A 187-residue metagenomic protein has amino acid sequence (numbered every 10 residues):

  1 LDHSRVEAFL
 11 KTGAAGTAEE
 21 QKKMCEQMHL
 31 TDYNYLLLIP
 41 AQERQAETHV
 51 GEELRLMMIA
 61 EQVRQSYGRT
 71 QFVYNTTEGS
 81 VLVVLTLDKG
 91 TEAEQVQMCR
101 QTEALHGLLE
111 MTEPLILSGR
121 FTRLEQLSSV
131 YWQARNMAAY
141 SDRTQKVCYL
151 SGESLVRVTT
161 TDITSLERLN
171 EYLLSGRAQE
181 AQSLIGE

Functional and structural regions predicted by a protein language model:
L1-Q95, R120-E180, I185-G186: Interdomain helical linkers/hinges and coiled-coil/dimerization scaffolds that transmit conformational signals
V73-E78, L105-L115: Catalytic core regions of nucleotide second-messenger enzymes
E94-Q95, C99-G107, Q179: Soluble C-terminal extramembrane regulatory/interaction domains of multi-pass membrane proteins
